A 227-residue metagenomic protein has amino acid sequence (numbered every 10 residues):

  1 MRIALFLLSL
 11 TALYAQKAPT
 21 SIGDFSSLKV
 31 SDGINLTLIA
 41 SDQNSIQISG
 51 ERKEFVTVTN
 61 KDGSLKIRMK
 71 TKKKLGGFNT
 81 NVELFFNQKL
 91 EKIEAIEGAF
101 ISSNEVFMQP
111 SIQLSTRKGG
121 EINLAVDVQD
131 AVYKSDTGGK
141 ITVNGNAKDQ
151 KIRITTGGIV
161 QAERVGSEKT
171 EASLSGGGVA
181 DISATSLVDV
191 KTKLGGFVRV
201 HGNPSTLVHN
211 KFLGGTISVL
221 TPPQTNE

Functional and structural regions predicted by a protein language model:
M1-G23: Bacterial Sec-dependent N-terminal signal peptides
L8, L13, T37-I39, M69 (+2 more regions): N-terminal short leaders/motifs
T11-L13, L75-G76, L114, Y133: Short gly/ser/thr-rich secondary-structure transition/capping motifs
Y14-A15, E54, S205: Short glycine/proline-enriched coil/turn segments at helix->beta-strand junctions
A18-P19, S26-L38, E83-L84, L90-E227: Extended, compositionally simple hydrophobic/Ser/Thr-rich segments that build repetitive fibrous architectures
T20-S64: Start-of-domain marker
S49-E51, R68-K70, N87, R117 (+1 more regions): Solvent-exposed residues in well-ordered beta-strands and their adjoining turns, especially edge/terminal strands
T57-F100: Mid-chain, structured segments of secreted extracytoplasmic proteins
